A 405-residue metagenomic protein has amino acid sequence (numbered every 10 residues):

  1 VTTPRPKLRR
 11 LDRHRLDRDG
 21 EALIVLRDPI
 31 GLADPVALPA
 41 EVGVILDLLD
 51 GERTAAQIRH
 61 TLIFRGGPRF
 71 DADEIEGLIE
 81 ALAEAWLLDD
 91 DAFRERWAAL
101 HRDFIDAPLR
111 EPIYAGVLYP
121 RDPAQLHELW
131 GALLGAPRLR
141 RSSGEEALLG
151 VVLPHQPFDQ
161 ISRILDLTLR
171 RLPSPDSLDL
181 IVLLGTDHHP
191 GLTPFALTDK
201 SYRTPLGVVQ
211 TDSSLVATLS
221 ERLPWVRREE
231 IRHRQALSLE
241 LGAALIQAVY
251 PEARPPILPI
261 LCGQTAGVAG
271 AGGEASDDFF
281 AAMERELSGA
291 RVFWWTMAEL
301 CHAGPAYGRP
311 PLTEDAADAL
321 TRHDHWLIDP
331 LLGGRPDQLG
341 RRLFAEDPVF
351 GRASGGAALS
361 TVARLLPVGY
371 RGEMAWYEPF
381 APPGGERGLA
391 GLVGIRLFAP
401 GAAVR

Functional and structural regions predicted by a protein language model:
V1-D47: Acidic, low-complexity/disordered tracts enriched in E/D and polar residues
L11-D19, G31, E95-A99, L219 (+1 more regions): N-proximal short alpha-helices
L26, I395-F398: Short beta-strand element of the conserved SAM-dependent methyltransferase core
I30-A124: Long, charge-rich, low-complexity alpha-helical segments
V44-L48, G384, A402-A403: Short, surface-exposed linear segments at secondary-structure transitions and domain or protein termini
A72-E95, S360-R364, V368-E386: An exposure/low-complexity boundary signal
P108-R364, V368-R371, E378-P382, F398-R405: Active-site histidine-anchored catalytic micro-motif
G388-G394: Short hydrophobic/aromatic beta-strand or adjacent loop that forms the aromatic wall/cage of a ligand/substrate-binding
